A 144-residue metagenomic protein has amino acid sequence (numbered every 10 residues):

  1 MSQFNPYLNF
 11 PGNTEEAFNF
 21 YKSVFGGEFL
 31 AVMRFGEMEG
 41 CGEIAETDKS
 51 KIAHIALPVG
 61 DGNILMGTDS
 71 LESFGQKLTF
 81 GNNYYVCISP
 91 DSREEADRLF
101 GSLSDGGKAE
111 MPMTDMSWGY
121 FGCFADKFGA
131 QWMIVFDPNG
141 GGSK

Functional and structural regions predicted by a protein language model:
M1-T114, C123-K144: Glyoxalase I/VOC metalloenzyme domain signal
S117-G119: Short, small/polar residue-rich loop motifs at catalytic or cofactor-binding pockets
